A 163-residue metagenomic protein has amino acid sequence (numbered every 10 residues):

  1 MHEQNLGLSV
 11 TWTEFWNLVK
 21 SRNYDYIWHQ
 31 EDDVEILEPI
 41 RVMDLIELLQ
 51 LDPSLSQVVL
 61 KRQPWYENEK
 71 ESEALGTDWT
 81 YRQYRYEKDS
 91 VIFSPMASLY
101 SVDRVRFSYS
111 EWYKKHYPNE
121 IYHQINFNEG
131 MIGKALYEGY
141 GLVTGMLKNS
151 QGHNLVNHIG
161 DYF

Functional and structural regions predicted by a protein language model:
E3-V19: Glycine-rich, basic loop-to-helix element that forms the pyrophosphate-binding segment of sugar-nucleotide handling
G7, V34-L37: A short, conserved beta-strand element in the Rossmann-like catalytic core that flanks the donor/metal-binding loop
V19-D25, D52: Glycine-rich phosphate-binding loop signature in dinucleotide/nucleotide-binding domains
Y24-E35: Short beta-strand-to-loop acidic/aromatic patch adjacent to the donor-nucleotide binding site
P39-L60: Conserved donor-nucleotide/metal-binding helix-loop-beta segment in metal-dependent transferases, i.e., the alpha-helix
V58-S72: Short beta-strand-to-loop element that shapes/binds the nucleotide-sugar donor at the catalytic cleft/hinge
S72-S90: Short, flexible, basic/aromatic active-site loop/helix in glycosyltransferases
S90-F93, A97-F163: C-terminal catalytic/acceptor-binding lobe
